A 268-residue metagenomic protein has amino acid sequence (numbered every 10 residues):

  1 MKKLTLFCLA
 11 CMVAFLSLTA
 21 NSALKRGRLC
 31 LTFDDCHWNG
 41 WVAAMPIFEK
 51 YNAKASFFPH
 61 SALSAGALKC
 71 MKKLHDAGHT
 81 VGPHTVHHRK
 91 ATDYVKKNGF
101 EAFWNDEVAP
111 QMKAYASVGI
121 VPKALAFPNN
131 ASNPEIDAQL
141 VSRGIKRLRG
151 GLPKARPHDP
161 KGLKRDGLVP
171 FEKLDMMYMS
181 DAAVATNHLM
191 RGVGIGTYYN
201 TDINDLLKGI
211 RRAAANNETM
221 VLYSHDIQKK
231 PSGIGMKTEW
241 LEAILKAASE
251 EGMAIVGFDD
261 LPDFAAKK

Functional and structural regions predicted by a protein language model:
M1-L4: Positively charged n-region of N-terminal signal peptides that target proteins for export
F7-S17: Bacterial N-terminal signal peptides
L18-S22: Sec/Tat signal peptide C-region and signal peptidase I cleavage site
A23-A43, V193, D226: Boundary/entry segment of secreted carbohydrate-active catalytic domains
G27-L29, E49-E172, A183-V193, E218-T219 (+2 more regions): Metal-dependent polysaccharide deacetylase catalytic core of the NodB/CE4 family, i.e., the active-site-bearing domain
T32-F33, G82, I255: Generic enzyme active-site microenvironment
L63-G66, A116, R147-L152, L207-K268: C-terminal domain-boundary segment and adjacent tail
G196-R211: A Trp-anchored, charged/polar loop motif used as the substrate-binding/catalytic surface of acyl/ester-handling
